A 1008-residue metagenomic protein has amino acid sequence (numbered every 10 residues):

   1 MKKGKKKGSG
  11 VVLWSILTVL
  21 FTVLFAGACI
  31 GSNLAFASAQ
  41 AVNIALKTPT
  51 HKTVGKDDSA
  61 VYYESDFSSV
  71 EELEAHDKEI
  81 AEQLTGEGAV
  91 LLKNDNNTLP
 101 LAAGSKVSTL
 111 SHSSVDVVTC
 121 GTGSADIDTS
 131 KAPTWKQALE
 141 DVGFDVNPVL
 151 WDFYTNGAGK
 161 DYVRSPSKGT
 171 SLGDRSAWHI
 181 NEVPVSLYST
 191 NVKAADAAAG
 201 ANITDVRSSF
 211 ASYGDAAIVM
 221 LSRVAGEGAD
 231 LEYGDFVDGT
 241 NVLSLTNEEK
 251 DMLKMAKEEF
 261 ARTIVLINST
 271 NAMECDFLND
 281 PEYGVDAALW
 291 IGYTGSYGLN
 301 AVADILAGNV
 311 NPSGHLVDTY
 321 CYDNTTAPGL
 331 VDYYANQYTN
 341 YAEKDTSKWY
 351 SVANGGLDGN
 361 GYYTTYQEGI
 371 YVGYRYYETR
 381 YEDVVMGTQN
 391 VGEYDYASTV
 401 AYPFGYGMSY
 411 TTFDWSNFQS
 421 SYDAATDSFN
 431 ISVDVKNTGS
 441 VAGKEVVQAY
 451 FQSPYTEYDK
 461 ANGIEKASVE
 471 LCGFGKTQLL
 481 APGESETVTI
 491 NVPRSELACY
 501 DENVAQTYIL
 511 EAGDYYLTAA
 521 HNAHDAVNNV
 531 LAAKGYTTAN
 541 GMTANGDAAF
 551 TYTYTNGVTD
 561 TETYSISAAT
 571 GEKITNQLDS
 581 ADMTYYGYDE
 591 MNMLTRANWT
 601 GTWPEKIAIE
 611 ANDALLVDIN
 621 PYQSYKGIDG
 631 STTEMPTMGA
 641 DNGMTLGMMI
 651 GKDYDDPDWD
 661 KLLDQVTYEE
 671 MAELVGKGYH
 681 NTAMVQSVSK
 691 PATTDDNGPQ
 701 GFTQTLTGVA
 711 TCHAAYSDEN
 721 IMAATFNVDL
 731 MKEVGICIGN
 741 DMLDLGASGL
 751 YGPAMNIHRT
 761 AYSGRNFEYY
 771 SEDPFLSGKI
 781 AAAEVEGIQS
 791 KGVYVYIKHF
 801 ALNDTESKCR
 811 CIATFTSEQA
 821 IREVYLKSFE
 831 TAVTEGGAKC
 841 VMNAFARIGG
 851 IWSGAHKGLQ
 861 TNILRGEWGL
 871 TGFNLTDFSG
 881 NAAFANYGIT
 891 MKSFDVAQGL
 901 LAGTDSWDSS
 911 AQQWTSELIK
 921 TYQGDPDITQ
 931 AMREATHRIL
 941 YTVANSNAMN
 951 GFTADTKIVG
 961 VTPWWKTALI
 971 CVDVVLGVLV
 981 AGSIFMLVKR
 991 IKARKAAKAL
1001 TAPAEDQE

Functional and structural regions predicted by a protein language model:
M1-Y500, I509-L517, A523, E572-E1008: Glycoside hydrolase catalytic-domain context in secreted enzymes
R494-S565: Terminal connector regions
